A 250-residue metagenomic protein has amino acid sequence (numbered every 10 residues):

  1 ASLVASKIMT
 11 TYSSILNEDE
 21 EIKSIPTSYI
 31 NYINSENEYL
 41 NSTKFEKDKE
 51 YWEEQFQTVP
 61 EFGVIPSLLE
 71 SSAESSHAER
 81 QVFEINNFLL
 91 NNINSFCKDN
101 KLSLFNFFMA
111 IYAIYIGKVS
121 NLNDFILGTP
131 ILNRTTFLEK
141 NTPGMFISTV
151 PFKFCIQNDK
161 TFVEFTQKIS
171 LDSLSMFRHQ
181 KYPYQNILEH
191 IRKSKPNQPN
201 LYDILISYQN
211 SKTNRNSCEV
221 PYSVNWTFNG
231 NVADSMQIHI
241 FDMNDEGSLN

Functional and structural regions predicted by a protein language model:
A1-L3: Key residue(s) within conserved catalytic/signature motifs
S6-S14, Y29-N41, E50-T58, P66-S71 (+1 more regions): Adenylate-forming
N17-E21: Flexible helix-coil linker/hinge segments at domain or subdomain boundaries
I22, L40-T43: Alpha-helical interaction segments
I22-I25, N31: RNA substrate-recognition surfaces in RNA-acting enzymes
